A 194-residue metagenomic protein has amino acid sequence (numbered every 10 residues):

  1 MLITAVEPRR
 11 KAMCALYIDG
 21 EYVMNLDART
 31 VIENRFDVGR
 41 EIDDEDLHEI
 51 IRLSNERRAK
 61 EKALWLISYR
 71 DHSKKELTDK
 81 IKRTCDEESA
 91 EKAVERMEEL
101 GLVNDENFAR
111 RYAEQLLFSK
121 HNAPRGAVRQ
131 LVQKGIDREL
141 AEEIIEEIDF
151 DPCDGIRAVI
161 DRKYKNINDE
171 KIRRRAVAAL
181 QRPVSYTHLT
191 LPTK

Functional and structural regions predicted by a protein language model:
M1-L189: An alpha-helical, amphipathic repeat domain used for nucleic-acid recognition, typified by the mTERF helical solenoid
T190-K194: A short, hydrophobic C-terminal helix/tail in secreted or cell-surface proteins
